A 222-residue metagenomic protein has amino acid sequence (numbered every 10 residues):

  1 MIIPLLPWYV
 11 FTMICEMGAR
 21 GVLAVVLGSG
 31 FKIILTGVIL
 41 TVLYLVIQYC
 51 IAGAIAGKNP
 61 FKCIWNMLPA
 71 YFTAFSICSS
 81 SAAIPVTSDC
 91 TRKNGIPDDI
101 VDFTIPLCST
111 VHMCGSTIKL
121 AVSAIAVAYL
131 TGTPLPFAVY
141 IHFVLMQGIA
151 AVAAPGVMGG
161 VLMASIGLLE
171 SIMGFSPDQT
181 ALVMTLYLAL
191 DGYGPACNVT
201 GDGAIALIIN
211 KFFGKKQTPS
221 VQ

Functional and structural regions predicted by a protein language model:
M1-I3, I39-L40, A54-C63, N94-V101 (+3 more regions): Membrane-interfacial loop-to-helix junctions in multi-pass transporters
M1-K62, P219-Q222: Signature of multi-pass transmembrane helix bundles
I3, T73, S109-S116, A154-V157 (+1 more regions): Membrane-embedded alpha-helical bundles that form the substrate/pore pathway in multi-pass transport systems
P7, F11, I47-Q48, T87 (+3 more regions): Hydrophobic/aromatic residues in alpha-helical transmembrane segments
G30-Q48, N66-T73, I141-A154, L162-I172: Small-residue-enriched core segments of transmembrane alpha-helices in multipass membrane transport and channel
P69-A151, A206, P219-Q222: Helix-loop-helix junctions within the multi-pass membrane cores of secondary transporters/permeases
A121-Q222: Transmembrane alpha-helical segments and their short flanking loops that form helix-hairpins/helix-helix interfaces
